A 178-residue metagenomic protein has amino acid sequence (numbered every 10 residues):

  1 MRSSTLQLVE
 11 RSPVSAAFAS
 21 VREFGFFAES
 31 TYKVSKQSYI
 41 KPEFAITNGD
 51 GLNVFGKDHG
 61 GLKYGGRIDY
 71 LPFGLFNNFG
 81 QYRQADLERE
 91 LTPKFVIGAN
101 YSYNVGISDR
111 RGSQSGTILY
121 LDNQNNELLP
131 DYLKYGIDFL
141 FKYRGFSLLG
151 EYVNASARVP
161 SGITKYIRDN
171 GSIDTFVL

Functional and structural regions predicted by a protein language model:
M1-D69, F76-E88, D109-D122: Surface-exposed coil loops of outer-membrane beta-barrel proteins
H59, D69-P72, F76-L178: Detector for outer-membrane/organellar transmembrane beta-barrel domains, recognizing the amphipathic beta-strand
